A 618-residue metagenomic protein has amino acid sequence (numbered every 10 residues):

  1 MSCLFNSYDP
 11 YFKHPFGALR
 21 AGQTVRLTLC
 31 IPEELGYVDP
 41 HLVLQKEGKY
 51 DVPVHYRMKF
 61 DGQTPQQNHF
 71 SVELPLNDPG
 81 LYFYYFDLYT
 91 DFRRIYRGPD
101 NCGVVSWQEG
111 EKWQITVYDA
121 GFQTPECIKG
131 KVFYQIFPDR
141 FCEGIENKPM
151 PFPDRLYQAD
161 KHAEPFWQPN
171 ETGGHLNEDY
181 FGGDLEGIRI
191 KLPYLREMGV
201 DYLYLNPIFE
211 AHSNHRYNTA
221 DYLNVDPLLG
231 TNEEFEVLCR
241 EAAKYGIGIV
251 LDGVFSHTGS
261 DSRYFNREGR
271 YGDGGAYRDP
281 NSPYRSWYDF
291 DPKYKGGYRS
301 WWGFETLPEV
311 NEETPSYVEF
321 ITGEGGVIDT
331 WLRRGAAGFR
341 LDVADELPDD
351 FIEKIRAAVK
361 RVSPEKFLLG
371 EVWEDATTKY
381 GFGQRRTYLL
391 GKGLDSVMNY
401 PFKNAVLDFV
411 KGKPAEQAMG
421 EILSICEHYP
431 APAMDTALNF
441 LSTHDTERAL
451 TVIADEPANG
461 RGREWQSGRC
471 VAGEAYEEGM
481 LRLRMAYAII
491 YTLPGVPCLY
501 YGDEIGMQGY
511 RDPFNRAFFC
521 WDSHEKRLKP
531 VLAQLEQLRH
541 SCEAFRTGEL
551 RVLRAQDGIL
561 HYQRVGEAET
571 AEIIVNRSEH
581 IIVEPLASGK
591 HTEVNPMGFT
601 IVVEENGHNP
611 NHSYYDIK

Functional and structural regions predicted by a protein language model:
M1-Y134: Glycan-association/targeting regions that enable binding to alpha-glucans and other polysaccharides
F16, L553-L586: Carbohydrate-binding surface patches
T28-P32, L42, R577-S588: Surface-exposed beta-strand/loop patches in extracellular or lumenal glycoproteins
L29, I136, L195, L205 (+10 more regions): Conserved, mostly hydrophobic/aromatic
I31-E33, T592-K618: C-terminal beta-strand-rich structural cap/linker in extracellular carbohydrate-active enzymes
F137-D201, I208-R334, I355-R361: Substrate-binding/active-site clefts of carbohydrate-active enzymes
D139, F382-G383, D435-V471, Y487-E525: Aromatic/acidic polysaccharide-binding cleft in carbohydrate-active enzymes
C239-G248, S256-H257, S262-D273, V327 (+3 more regions): Active-site-proximal helices and loops of the catalytic beta/alpha 8
